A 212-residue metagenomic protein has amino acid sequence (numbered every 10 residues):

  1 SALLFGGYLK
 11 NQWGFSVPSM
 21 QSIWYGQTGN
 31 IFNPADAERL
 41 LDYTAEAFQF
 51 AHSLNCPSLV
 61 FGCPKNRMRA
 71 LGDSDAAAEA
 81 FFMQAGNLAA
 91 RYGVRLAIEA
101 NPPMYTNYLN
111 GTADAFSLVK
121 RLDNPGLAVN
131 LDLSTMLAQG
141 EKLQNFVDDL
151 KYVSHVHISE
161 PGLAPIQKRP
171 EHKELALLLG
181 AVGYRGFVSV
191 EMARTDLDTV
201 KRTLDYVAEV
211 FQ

Functional and structural regions predicted by a protein language model:
S1-S53, A90, N124-A128, G140 (+4 more regions): N-terminal pre-domain/capping segments
F5-G6, K10, F15-P18, D75-E79 (+8 more regions): Functionally constrained cores in energy, signaling, and assembly domains
G14-F15, C56, V94, Y184: Short glycine/serine/threonine/alanine-rich loop segments
P18-M20, L59, L96, V156 (+1 more regions): Hydrophobic residues within beta-strands of alpha/beta enzymes
I23-G26, K65-R67, A100-M104, L133-L137 (+2 more regions): Active-site-proximal loop/turn and secondary-structure-junction residues that shape catalytic pockets, frequently
W24, V60, Y184: Short glycine/serine/threonine-biased micro-segments
G29-A128: Active-site acidic/histidine proton-transfer and metal-coordination neighborhood in alpha/beta enzyme cores
N55-C56, A80-M83, L109, A113-L131 (+1 more regions): Histidine-acidic metal/acid-base catalytic patches
